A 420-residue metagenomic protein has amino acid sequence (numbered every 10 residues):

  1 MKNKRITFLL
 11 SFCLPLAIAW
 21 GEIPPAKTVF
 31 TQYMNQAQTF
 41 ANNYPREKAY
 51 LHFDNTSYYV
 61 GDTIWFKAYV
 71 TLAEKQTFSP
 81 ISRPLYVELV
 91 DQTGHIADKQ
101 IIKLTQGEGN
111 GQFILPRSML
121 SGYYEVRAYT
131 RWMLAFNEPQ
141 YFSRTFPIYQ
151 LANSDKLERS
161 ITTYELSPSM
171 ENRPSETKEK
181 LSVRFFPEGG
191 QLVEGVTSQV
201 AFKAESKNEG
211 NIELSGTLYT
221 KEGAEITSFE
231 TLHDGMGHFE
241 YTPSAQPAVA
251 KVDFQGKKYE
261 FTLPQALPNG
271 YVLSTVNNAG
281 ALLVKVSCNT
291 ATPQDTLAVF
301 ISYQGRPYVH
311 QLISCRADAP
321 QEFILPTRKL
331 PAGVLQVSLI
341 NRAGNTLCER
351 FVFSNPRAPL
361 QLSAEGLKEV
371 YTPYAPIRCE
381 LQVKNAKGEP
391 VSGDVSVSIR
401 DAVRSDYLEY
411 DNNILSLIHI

Functional and structural regions predicted by a protein language model:
M1-Q32: Bacterial Sec-dependent N-terminal signal peptides
P25-T28, E125, W132-S175, T262-L263 (+2 more regions): Acidic glycine/proline-rich low-complexity segments
Q38-E47, E171-K180, F261-Q265, V352-P359: Proline/serine/threonine-rich low-complexity linkers at boundaries of modular beta-sandwich domains
E47-K75, L181-N208, A281-V286, S338 (+1 more regions): Beta-strand-rich structural segments
V70, P80-V90, Q100, G111 (+8 more regions): Beta-strand-rich binding/interaction modules
T105-Q112, L232-H238, R316-I324: Aromatic sugar-binding surface patches on proteins that engage polysaccharides or sugar-phosphate polymers
Q112-S121, M236, T242-P247, P326-A332: Short, surface-exposed loop/turn segments at beta-strand-coil junctions that are enriched for proline with nearby
L120, T130-P139, Q255-E260, L339-C348: Short acidic/polar inter-strand loop motif in beta-rich domains
